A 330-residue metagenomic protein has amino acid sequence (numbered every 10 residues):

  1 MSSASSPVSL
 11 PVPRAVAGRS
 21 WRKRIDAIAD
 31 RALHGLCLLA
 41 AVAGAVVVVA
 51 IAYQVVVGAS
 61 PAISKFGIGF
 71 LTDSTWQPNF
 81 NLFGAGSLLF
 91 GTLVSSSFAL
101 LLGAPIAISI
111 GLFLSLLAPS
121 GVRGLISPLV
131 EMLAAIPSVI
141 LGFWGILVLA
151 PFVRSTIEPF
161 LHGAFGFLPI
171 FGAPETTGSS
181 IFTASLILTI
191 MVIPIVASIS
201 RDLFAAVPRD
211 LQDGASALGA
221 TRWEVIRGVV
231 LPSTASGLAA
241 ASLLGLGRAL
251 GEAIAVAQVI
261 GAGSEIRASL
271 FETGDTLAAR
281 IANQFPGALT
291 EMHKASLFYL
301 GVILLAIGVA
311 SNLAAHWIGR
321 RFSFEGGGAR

Functional and structural regions predicted by a protein language model:
M1-A41, A315-R330: Transmembrane alpha-helical segments of polytopic membrane transport and secretion proteins
V16-L36, V55-A99, P119, P174 (+1 more regions): Periplasmic/extracellular loop-to-transmembrane helix junction in inner-membrane transport proteins
A40-V57: N-terminal signal-anchor transmembrane alpha helix
K65-F83, F143-I190: Membrane-interfacial helix termini and adjacent extracytoplasmic/periplasmic loops of multi-pass transporters
F90, V94, F98-L102, I106 (+5 more regions): Hydrophobic alpha-helical transmembrane segments of multipass integral membrane proteins, especially permease/channel
A99-V130, A315-F324: Transmembrane-helix boundary motif in ABC transporter permease subunits
M132, I136, I140, V196-S200 (+3 more regions): Transmembrane alpha-helices
V256-L305: Interhelical loop and adjacent transmembrane-helix boundary motif in polytopic membrane transport permeases
